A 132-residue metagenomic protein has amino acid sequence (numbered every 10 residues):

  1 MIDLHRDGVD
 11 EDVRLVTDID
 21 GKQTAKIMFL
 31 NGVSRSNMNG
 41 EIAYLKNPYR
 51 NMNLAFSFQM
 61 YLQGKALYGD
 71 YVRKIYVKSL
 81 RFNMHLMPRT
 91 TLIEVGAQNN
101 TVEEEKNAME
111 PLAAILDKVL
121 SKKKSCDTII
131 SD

Functional and structural regions predicted by a protein language model:
M1-N39: Active-site microenvironments of hydrolase-like enzyme catalytic domains
D3, D7, A25, N47-R50 (+3 more regions): Long, low-complexity hydrophobic alpha-helices enriched in A/L/V/I and glycine
H5-G8, N31-V33, G64-Y68, L116 (+1 more regions): Sec/Tat-exported extracytoplasmic proteins
D10-L15, D20-K22, P48-F56, A114-T128: Short secondary-structure transition/capping segments
L15-T17, I42-N51, E94-E103: Second-shell loop/turn segments in exported
P48-Y76: Active-site-adjacent substrate-binding region of metalloamidase/peptidase-like peptide-processing proteins
D70-S131: Active-site-adjacent mobile loop/cap segments within catalytic or ligand-binding domains
